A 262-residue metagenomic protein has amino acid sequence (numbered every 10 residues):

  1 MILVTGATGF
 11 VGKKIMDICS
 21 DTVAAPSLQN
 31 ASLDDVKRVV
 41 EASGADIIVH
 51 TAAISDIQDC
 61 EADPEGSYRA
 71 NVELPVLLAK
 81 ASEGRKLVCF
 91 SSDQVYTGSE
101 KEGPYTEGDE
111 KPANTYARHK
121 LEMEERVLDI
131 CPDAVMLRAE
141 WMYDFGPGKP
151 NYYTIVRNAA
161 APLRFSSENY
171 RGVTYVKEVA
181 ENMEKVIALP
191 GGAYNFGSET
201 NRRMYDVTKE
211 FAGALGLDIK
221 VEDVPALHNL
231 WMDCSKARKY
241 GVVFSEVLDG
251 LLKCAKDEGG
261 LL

Functional and structural regions predicted by a protein language model:
M1-C19: N-terminal Rossmann NAD(P)H-binding glycine-rich loop of SDR-like oxidoreductase domains
T5, P26, I48-A52, L87-D93 (+1 more regions): SDR active-site strand-loop-helix element
A31, A62, G66-L74, E107-K111 (+1 more regions): Glycine-rich NAD(P)-binding loop of the Rossmann-fold in SDR/ketoreductase-type enzymes
S32-A70: NAD(P)H-binding glycine-rich loop region in Rossmannoid oxidoreductase-like domains and their noncatalytic homologs
V76-A113: Conserved Rossmann-fold NAD(P)-dependent oxidoreductase catalytic core, especially the SDR/UDP-sugar
E125-R171, E178: NAD(P)-dependent short-chain dehydrogenase/reductase
N182-N229, D233: Mid/C-terminal beta-alpha module of Rossmann-like enzyme folds, strongest in SDR-family dehydrogenases/epimerases
R203-K209, E222-L262: Conserved C-terminal active-site "lid" loop/helix of NAD(P)H-dependent oxidoreductases that clamps the redox cofactor
